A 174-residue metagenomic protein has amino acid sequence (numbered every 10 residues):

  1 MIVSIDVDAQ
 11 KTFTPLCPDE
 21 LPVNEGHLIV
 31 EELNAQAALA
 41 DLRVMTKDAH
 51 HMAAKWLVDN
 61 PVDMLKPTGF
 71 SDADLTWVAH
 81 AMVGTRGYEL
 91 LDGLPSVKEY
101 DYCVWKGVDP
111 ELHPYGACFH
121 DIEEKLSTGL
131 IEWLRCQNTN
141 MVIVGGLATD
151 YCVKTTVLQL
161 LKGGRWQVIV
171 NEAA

Functional and structural regions predicted by a protein language model:
M1-G107, C136-N140, L158, K162-V170: Active-site acidic carboxylates
K11, D109-P110, L147-D150: Short acidic/polar capping segments at secondary-structure boundaries
G26-I29, G87, L126-L130, V153: Amphipathic coiled-coil/heptad-repeat helices and related helical stalk/stem segments that mediate oligomerization
H50-H51, A148-V153: Gly/Ser/Thr-rich loops at beta-strand to alpha-helix junctions that form or flank small-molecule/cofactor-binding
W56, P114-A117, T155: Short, well-ordered secondary-structure micro-motifs
A79-G84, F119-E123, G146: Short, surface-exposed loop/turn motifs that are enriched in glycine and acidic residues and include a nearby proline
S96-Q137: Histidine/lysine/aspartate-rich catalytic loop segments that bind and position anionic ligands
I143-G146, D150, R165-A174: A short glycine-rich beta-strand->turn/loop micro-motif centered on a GG-aromatic cluster
